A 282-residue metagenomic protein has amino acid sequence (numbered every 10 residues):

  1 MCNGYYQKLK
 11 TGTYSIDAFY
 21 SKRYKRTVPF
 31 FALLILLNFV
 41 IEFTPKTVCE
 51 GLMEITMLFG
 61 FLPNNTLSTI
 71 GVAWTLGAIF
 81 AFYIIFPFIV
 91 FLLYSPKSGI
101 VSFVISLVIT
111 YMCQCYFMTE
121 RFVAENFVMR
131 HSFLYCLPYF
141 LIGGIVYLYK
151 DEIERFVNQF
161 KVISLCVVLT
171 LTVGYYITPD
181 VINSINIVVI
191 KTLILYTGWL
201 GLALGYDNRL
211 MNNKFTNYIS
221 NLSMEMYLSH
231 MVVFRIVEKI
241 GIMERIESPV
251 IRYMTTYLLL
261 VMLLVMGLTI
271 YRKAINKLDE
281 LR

Functional and structural regions predicted by a protein language model:
M1-K25, F31-K46, G144-K150, D207 (+3 more regions): Juxtamembrane transmembrane-helix termini
Y6, T13-F80, T110-F133, P138 (+1 more regions): Membrane-interface helix-loop-helix regions
T11-I16, T47-V48, S95-V101, R155-V162 (+3 more regions): Membrane-helix interface segments
Y20, V28, I100-I105, L165 (+2 more regions): Hydrophobic alpha-helical transmembrane segments
A32, L36-V40, I84, F88 (+9 more regions): Generic alpha-helical transmembrane segments of integral inner-membrane proteins, especially permease/transport modules
V40, L58-L62, I105-T119, C166-P179 (+2 more regions): Aromatic-anchored segments of alpha-helical transmembrane domains
F80-I109, Y147-L165: Solvent-exposed interhelical
C136, F140, C166-K277: Alpha-helical transmembrane segments of multi-pass integral membrane proteins
